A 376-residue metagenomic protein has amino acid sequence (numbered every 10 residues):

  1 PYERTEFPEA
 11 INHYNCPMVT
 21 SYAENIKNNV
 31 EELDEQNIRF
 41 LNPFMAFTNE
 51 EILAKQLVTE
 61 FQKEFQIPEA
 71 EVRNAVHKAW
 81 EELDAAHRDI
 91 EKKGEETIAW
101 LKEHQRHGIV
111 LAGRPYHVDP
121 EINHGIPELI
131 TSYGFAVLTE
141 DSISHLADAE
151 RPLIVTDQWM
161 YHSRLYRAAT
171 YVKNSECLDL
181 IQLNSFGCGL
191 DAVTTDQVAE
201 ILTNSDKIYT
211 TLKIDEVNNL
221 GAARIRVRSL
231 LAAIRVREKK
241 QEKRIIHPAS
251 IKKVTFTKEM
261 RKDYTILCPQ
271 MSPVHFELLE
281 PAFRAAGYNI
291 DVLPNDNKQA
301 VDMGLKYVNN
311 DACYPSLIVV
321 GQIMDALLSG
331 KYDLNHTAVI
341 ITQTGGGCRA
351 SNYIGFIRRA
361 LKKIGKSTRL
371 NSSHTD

Functional and structural regions predicted by a protein language model:
P1-D376: An N-terminal assembly and electron-transfer interface module characteristic of large anaerobic redox and radical
